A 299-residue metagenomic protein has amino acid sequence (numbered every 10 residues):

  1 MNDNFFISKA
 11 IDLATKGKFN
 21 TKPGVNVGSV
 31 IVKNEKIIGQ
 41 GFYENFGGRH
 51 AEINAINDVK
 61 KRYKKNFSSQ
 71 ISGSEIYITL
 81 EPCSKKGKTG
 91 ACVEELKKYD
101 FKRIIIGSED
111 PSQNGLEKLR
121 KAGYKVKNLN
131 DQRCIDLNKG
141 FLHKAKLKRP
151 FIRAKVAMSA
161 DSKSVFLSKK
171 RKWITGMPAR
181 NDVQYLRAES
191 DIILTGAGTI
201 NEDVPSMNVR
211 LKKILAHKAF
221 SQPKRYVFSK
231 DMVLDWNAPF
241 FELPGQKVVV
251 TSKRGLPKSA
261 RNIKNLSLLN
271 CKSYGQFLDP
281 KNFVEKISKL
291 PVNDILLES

Functional and structural regions predicted by a protein language model:
N2-K22, L142: Short, basic/aromatic recognition patches
A10, G28, C83, L119 (+5 more regions): Residue-level signal for inorganic ion chemistry
P23-N26, F151-I152: Short, small/polar residue-rich loop motifs at catalytic or cofactor-binding pockets
N26-E35, V156-A157: Short beta-strand scaffold segments in enzyme catalytic cores
I31-C134, K253: Zn2+-dependent cytidine deaminase-like catalytic core
K102, N293, E298: Short acidic/polar active-site loop segments enriched in Thr and Asp
K139, H143-K146: Flexible, polar/acidic helix-loop-strand segments at domain edges
H143, A154-A160, S164-N293: Active-site ligand-binding patch in enzyme domains
